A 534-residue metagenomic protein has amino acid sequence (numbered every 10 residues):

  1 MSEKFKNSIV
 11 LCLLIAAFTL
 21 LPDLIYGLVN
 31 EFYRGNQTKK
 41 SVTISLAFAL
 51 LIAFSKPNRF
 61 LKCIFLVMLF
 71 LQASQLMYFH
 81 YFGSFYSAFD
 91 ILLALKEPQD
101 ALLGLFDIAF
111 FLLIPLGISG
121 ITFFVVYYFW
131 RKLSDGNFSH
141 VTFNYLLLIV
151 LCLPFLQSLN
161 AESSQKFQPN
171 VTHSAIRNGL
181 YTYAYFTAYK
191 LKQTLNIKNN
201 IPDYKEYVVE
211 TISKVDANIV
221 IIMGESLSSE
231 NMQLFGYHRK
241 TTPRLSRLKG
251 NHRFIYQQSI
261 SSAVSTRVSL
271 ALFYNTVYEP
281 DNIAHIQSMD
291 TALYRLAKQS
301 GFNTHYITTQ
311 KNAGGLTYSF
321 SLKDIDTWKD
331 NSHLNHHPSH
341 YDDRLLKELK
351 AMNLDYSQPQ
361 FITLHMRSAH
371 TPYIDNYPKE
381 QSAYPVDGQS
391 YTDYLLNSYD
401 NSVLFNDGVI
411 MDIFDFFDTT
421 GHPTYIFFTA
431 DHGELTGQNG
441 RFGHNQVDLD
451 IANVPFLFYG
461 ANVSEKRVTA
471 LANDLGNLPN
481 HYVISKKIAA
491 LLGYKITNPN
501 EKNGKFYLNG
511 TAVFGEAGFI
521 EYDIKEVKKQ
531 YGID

Functional and structural regions predicted by a protein language model:
M1-S174: Transmembrane and membrane-interface helices of multi-pass, inner-membrane envelope-modifying transferases
K6-A17, A53-R59, V141, L146-L148 (+6 more regions): Membrane-interface soluble catalytic domains
G27, A73, M77, P280 (+4 more regions): Phosphate/oxyanion-binding loops and surfaces in catalytic or ligand/nucleic-acid-binding neighborhoods
V29-G35, D281-I283, L395-D407, F414-D415 (+3 more regions): Active-site rim elements
A49, K347-K350, V386-I426: A long, amphipathic alpha-helix that forms part of the scaffold/cap immediately adjacent to metal-dependent active
L151-I221, S226-V386, N480-V513, A517-I524: Active-site-proximal alpha/beta segments of enzymes that process anionic O-linked groups
V220, F405-H444, I488-A489: Metal-dependent active-site segment of extracytoplasmic phospho-/sulfohydrolases and closely related
G236-K240, H422-P423, T429-S464, G515: Histidine-centered active-site microenvironments of extracellular/periplasmic hydrolases and transferases
